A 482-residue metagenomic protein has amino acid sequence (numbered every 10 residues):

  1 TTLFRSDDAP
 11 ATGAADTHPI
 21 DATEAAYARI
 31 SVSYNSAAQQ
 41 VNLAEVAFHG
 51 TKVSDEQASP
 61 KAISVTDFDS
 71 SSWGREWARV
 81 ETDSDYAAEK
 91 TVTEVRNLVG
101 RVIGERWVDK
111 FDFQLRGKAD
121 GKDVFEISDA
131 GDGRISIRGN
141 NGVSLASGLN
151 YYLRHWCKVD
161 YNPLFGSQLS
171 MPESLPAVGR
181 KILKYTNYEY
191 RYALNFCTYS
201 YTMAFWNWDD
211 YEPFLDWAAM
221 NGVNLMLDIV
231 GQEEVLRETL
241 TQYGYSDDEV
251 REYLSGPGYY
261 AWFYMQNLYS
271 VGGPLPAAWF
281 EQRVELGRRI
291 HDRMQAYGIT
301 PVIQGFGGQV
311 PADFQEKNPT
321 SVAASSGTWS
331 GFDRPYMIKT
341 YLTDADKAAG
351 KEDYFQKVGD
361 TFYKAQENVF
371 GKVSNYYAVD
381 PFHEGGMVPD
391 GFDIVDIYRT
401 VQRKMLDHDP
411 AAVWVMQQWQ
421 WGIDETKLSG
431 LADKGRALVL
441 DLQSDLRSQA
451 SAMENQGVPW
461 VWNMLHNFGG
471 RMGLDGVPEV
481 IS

Functional and structural regions predicted by a protein language model:
F4-A62: Aromatic, loop-rich ligand-recognition surfaces of beta-strand-rich domains
T12, Q40, N187, W262-F263: Residue-level signal for WD-repeat beta-propeller blades
A22-E24, Q40, N187, M220 (+1 more regions): Alpha-helix termination/capping residues and helix-transition junctions
A25-Y27, L43-E45, D132-R134, Y190 (+2 more regions): Extracellular structured ligand-interaction cores
A38, M203, P389-D390: Secondary-structure boundary/capping motif
E45-L236, D360, F382, D396: Mature N-terminal, pre-catalytic/accessory segment of carbohydrate-active enzymes
G100, W107-V108, C157-A177, L183 (+4 more regions): Catalytic-core regions of glycoside hydrolase
